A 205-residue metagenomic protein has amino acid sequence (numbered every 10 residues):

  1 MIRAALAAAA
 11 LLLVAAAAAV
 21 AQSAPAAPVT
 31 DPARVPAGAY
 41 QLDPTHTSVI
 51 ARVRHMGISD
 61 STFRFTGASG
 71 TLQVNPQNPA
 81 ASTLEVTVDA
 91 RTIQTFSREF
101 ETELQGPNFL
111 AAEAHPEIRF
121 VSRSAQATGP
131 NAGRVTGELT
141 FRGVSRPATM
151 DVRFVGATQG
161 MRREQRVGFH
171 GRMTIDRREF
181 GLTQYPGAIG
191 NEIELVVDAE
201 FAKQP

Functional and structural regions predicted by a protein language model:
M1-A4: Positively charged n-region of N-terminal signal peptides that target proteins for export
A7-A16: Bacterial N-terminal signal peptides
V20-P205: Low-complexity, acidic/polar, glycine-enriched regions of mature
